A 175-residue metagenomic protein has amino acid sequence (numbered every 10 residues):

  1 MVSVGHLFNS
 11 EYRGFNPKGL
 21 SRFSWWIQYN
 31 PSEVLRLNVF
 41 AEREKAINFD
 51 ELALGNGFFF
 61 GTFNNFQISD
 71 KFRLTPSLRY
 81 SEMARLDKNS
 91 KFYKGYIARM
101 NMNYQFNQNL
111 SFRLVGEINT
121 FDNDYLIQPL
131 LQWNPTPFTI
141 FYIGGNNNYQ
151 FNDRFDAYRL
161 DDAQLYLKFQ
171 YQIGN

Functional and structural regions predicted by a protein language model:
M1-N175: Exposed, low-structure sequence patches enriched in small/polar residues
